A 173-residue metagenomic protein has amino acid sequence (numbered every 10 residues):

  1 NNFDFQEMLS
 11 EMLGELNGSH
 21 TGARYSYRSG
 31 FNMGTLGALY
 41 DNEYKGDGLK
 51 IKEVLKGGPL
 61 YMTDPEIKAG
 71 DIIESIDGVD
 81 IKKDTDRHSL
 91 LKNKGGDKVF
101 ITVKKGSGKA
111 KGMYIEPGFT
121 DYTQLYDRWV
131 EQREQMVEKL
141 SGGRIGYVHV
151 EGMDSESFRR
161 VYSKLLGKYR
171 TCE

Functional and structural regions predicted by a protein language model:
F3-M8, L16: Extended, domain-scale alpha-helical bundle/helix-rich regions
D4, M62-P65, K82-K83: Short, surface-exposed helix-loop/turn micro-motifs enriched in polar/charged residues
E11, E15-K56, Y61, E116 (+1 more regions): PDZ/PDZ-like peptide-tail recognition elements
S26, K50-E53, P59, E74 (+1 more regions): Cleft-lining beta-strand/loop regions that shape enzyme active-site pockets
G70: Conserved catalytic motifs of ABC-family nucleotide-binding domains
